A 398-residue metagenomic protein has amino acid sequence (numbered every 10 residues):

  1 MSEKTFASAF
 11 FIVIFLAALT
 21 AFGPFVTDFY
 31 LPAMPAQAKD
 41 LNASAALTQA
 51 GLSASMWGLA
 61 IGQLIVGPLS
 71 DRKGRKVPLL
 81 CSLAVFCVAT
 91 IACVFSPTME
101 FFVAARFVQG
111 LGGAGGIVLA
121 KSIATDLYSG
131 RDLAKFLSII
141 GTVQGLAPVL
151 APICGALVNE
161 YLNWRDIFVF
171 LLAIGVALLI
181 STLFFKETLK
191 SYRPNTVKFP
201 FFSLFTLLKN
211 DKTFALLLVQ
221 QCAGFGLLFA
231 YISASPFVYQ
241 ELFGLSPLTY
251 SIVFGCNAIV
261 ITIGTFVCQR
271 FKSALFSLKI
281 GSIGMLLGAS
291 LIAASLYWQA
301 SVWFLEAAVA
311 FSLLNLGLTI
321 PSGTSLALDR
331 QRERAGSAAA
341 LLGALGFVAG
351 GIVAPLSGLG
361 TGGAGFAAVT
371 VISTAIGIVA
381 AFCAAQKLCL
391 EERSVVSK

Functional and structural regions predicted by a protein language model:
S2-T5, E187-L217: Juxtamembrane intracellular "pre-TM" segments in multi-pass secondary transporters
N42, G74, F95-F101, G112 (+1 more regions): Helix-breaking motifs and short loop linkers at transmembrane-helix boundaries and internal kinks in secondary membrane
I61-E100: Conserved MFS/SLC helix-loop-helix module at the cytosolic interface between two early adjacent transmembrane helices
V85, A89-A92, E100-V108, W303-V309: Paired small-residue
F101, G130, S138-L183: Helix-loop-helix hairpin linking two adjacent transmembrane segments in secondary transporters
A105-L146: Cytoplasmic helix-loop-helix junction between adjacent transmembrane helices in 12-TM secondary transporters
L278-P321: C-terminal transmembrane helical hairpin of 12-TM major facilitator-type secondary transporters
L326-F366, T370-I372: A late C-terminal transmembrane helix in Major Facilitator Superfamily
